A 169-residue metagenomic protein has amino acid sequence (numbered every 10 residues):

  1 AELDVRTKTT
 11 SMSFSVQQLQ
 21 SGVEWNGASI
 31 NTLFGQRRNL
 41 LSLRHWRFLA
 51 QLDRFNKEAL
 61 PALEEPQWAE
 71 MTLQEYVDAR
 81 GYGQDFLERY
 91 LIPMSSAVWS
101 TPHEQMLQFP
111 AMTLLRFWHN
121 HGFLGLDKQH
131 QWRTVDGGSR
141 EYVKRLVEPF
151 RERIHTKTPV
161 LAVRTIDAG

Functional and structural regions predicted by a protein language model:
A1-R116: Mobile amphipathic helical/loop "lid" adjacent to a hydrophobic cofactor/ligand pocket
L115-D167: Helical element adjacent to the flavin cofactor pocket in flavoenzyme catalytic cores
